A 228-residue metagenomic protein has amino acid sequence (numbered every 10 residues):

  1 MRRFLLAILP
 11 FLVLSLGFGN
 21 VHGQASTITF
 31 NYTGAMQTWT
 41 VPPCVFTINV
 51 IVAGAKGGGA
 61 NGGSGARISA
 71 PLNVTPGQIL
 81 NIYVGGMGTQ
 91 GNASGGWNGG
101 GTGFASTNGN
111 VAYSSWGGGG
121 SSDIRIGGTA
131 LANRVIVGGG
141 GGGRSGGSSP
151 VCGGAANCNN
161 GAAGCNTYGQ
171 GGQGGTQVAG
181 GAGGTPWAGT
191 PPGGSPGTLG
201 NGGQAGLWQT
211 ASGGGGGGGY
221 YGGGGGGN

Functional and structural regions predicted by a protein language model:
M1-A25: Sec-dependent, cleavable N-terminal signal peptides
T27-G34, G58-S64, Y113: Extracellular beta-rich ligand/substrate-recognition surface
Y32-P43, N201-A205: Surface-exposed ligand/attachment interfaces on beta-rich extracellular proteins
P42-N49, T75-I79: Extended extracellular/luminal ectodomain segments enriched in beta-structured repeat modules
T47-N61: Calcium-regulated, polybasic anionic-phospholipid
G63-G181: Secretome/extracellular-domain signature
G171-G206: A mid-sequence, solvent-exposed acidic-amphipathic segment
L199-N228: Extracellular low-complexity, Gly/Ser/Thr-rich intrinsically disordered linkers and protease-sensitive activation/hinge
